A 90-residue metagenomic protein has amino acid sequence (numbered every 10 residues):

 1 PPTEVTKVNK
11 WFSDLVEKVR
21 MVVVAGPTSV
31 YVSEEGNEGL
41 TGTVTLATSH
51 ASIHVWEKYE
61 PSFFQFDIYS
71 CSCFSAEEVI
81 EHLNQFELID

Functional and structural regions predicted by a protein language model:
P1-D90: Polybasic/polar functional segments that serve as interface/processing modules
